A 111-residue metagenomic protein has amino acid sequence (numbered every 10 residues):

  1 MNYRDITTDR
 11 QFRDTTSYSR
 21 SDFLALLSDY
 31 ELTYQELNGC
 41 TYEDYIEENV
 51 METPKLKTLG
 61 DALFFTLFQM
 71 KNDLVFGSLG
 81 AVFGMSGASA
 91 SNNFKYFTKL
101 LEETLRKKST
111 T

Functional and structural regions predicted by a protein language model:
M1-P54: Charged, often Cys/His-bearing segments associated with DNA-binding zinc-finger transcription factors
L26, F65-T66, L79-G80: Short, conserved catalytic/metal-binding motifs centered on acidic residues
M51-P54, A81-N93: Short, basic interhelical loop/turn and adjoining N-cap of the next helix at nucleic-acid- or acidic-partner-contacting
T58-N72: Short, amphipathic alpha-helical "recognition" segments used to contact nucleic acids or chromatin
F76: Helix-turn-helix DNA-binding elements, focusing on the entry/boundary residues of the two helices that contact DNA
Y96: Alpha-helical DNA-recognition elements
L101-T111: Short Lys/Arg-enriched helix C-cap and helix-to-coil transition segments that create basic nucleic-acid-contact patches
